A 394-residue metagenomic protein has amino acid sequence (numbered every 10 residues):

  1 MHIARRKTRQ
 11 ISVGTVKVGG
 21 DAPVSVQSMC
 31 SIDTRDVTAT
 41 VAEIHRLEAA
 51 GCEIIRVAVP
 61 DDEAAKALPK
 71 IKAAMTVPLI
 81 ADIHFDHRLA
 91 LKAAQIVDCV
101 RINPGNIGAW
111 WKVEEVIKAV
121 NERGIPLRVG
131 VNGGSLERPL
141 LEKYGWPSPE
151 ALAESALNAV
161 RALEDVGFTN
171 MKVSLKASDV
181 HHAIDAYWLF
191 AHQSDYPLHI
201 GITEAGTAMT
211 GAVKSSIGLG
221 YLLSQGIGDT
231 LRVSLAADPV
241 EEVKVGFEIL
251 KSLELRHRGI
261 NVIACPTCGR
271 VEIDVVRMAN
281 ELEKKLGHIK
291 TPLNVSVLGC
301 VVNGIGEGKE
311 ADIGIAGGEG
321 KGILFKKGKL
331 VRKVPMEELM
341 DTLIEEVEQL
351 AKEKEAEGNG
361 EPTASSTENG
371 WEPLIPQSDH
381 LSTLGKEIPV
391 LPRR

Functional and structural regions predicted by a protein language model:
M1-Q27, N121, K284, P373-P376: N-terminal amphipathic alpha-helix/helix-capping segment at the start of soluble metabolic enzymes
T8-I32, P69, R128-Y144: N-terminal small/glycine-rich loop or linker at the start of catalytic domains across soluble metabolic enzymes
D21-A39, A58-P60, V77-F85, G105 (+2 more regions): Active-site mouth loops of central-metabolism enzymes
V26, D82, V129, V173 (+5 more regions): Conserved, mostly hydrophobic/aromatic
S31-V37, E48-M75, P104-G108, M171-V180: Glycine-rich, proline-tolerant flexible connector loops at the mouths of alpha/beta enzymes
T34-R35, I289-V297, I313-R394: Iron-sulfur (Fe-S) cluster-binding modules
D61-I83, E115-L127, Y187-L198, L282-L286: Alpha-helix-loop-beta-strand connector modules within alpha/beta enzyme cores
N132-S135, L140-K290, N294: Catalytic alpha/beta core domains of metabolic enzymes, predominantly
